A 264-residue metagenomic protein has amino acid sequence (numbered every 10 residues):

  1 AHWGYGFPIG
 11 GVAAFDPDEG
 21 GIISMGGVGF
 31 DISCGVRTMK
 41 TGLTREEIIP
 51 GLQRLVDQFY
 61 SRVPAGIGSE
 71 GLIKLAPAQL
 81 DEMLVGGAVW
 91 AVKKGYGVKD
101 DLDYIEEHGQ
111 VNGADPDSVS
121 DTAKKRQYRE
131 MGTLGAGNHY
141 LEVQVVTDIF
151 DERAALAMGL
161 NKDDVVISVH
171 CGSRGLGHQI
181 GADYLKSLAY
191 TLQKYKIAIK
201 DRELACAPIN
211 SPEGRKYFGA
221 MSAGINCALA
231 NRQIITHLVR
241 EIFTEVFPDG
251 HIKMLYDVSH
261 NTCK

Functional and structural regions predicted by a protein language model:
G4-I9, A13-M25, P50-I67, K74-K264: Domain-length cofactor-binding catalytic modules of enzymes
C34-G42: Acidic/polar active-site rim loop that often engages polyanionic ligands
R45: Patatin-like phospholipase
